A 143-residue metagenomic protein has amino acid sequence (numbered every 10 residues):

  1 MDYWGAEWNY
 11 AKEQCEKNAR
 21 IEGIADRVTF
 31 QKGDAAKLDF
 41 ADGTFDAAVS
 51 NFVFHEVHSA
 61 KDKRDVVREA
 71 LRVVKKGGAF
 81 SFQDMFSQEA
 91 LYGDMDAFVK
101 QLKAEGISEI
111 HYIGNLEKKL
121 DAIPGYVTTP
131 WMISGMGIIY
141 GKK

Functional and structural regions predicted by a protein language model:
M1-K37: Class I SAM-dependent methyltransferase SAM/SAH-binding core
I24, V57-H58, V74-K76: Helix-to-beta-strand junctions that scaffold the AdoMet/dcAdoMet cofactor pocket in Class I SAM-dependent enzymes
G33-A48: A short acidic, Gly/Pro-enriched loop at the edge of an enzyme's catalytic core that lines a small-molecule cofactor
D46-K61: A short SAM/SAH-binding and catalytic strip from SAM-dependent methyltransferases
K63-K76: A short glycine-rich, Lys/Arg-flanked "PGG" loop and its adjoining helix->strand segment in the class I
Y92-L116: Conserved Class I S-adenosyl-L-methionine
S108-K143: Class I S-adenosyl-L-methionine
